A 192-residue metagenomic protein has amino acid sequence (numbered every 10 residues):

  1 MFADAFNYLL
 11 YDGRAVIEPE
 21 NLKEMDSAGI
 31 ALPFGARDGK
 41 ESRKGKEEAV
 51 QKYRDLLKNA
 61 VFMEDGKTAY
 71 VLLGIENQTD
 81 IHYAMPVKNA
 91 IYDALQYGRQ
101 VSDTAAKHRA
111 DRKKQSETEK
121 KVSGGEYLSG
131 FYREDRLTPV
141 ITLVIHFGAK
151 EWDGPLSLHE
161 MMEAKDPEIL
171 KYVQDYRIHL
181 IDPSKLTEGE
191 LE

Functional and structural regions predicted by a protein language model:
M1-E192: Accessory alpha/beta interaction modules
